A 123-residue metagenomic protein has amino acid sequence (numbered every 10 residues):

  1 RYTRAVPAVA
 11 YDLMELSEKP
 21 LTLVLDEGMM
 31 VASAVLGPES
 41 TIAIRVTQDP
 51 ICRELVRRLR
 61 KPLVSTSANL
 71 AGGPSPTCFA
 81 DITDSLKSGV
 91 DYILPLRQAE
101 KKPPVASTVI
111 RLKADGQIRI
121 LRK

Functional and structural regions predicted by a protein language model:
R1-K123: Active-site-adjacent structural elements in enzyme catalytic cores
